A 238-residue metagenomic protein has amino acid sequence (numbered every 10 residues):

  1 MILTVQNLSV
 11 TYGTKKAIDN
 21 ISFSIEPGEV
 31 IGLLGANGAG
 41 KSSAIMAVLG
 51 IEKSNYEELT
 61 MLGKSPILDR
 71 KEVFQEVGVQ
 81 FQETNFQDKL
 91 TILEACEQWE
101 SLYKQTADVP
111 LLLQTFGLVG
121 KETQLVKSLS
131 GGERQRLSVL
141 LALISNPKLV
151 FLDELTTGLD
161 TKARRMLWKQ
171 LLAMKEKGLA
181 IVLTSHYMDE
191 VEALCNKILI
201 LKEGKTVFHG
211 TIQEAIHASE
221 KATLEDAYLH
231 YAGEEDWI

Functional and structural regions predicted by a protein language model:
E57-L68, E72-V73: Conserved ABC transporter NBD signature motif
E97, S101, T106-K121: Conserved ABC ATPase "signature" region
L125-L129: Conserved ABC ATPase signature
V150-D153: Catalytic Walker B motif of ABC-type/P-loop ATPase nucleotide-binding domains
V191-A193: A short, surface-exposed alpha-helical micro-motif characterized by mixed small hydrophobic and charged/polar residues
H209-G210: ABC ATPase "signature
